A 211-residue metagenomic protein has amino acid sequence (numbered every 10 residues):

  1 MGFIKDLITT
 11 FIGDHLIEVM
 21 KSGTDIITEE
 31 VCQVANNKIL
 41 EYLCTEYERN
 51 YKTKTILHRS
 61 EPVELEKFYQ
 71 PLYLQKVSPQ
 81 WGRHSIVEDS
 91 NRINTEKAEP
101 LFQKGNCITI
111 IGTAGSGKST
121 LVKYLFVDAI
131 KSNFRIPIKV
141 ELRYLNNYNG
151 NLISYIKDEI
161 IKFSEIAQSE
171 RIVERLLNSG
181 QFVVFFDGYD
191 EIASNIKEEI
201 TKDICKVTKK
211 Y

Functional and structural regions predicted by a protein language model:
G2-E30, V34-E46, N50-L57, E64-E66 (+1 more regions): P-loop NTPase signaling cores
